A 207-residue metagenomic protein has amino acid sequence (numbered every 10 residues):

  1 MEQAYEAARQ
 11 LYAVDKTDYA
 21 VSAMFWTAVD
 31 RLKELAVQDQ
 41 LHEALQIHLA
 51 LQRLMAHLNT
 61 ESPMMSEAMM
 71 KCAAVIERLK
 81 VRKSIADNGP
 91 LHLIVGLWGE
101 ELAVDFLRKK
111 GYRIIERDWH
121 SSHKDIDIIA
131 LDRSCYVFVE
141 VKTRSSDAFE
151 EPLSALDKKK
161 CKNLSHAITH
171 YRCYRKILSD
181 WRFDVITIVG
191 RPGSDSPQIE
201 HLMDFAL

Functional and structural regions predicted by a protein language model:
A8, Y12-D15, M55-S62: Alpha-helical junction/boundary sensor with strong preference for TPR arrays
T27-D30, E34, V75: Residue-level signature for tetratricopeptide repeat
L79-R117: Acidic-basic catalytic patches of nuclease active cores, encompassing PD-(D/E)XK and other metal-cofactor nuclease
A103, L107, I126-F149, L164: Conserved catalytic cores of phosphodiester-cleaving nucleases, focusing on short active-site segments
S145-Y174: Mg2+/Mn2+-dependent nuclease catalytic core
C173-L207: Domain-level recognition of nuclease-like catalytic cores that cleave nucleotide substrates
